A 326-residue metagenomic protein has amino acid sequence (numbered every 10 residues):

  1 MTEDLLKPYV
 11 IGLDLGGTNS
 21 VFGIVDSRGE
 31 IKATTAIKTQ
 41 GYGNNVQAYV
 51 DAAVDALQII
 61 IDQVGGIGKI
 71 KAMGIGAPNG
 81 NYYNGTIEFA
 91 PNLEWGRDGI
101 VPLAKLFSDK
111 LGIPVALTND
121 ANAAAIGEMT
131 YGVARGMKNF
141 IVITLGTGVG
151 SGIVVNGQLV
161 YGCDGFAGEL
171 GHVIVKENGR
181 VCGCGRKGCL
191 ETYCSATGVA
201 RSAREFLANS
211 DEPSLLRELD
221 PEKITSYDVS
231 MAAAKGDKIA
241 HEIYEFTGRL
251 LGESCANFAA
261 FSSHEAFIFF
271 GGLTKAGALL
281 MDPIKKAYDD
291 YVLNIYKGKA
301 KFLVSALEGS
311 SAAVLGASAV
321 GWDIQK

Functional and structural regions predicted by a protein language model:
E3-D51, D55, G68, I87-F89: Short glycine-rich, Thr/Ser-proximal phosphate-binding strand/loop in the N-terminal lobe of ATP-dependent enzymes
N19, F258, H264-Y288: Glycine-rich phosphate-binding loops at beta-strand->alpha-helix junctions
V25, A116-N119, A123-M129, K275-K326: Glycine-rich phosphate-binding/hydrolytic loop that grips phosphoryl groups
V46-V54, D62, K69-M73, N79-N139 (+1 more regions): Glycine-rich phosphate-binding loop and adjoining helix at the ATP-binding site of ATP-dependent phosphoryl-transfer
A53-M73, P114-V115, V133, E212-S214 (+2 more regions): Phosphate/pyrophosphate-binding loops at sites that engage ATP/ADP/AMP, CoA/4′-phosphopantetheine, polyphosphate
V115-A121, V175-D211, A319: Glycine-rich phosphate-binding loop plus the immediately following alpha-helix
R135-C194: Glycine-rich phosphate-binding loop of actin/hexokinase-like ATP-binding domains
L190-I268, A300-K301: A mobile "lid/hinge" subdomain adjacent to the ATP/sugar-phosphate binding pocket shared across diverse ATP-dependent
